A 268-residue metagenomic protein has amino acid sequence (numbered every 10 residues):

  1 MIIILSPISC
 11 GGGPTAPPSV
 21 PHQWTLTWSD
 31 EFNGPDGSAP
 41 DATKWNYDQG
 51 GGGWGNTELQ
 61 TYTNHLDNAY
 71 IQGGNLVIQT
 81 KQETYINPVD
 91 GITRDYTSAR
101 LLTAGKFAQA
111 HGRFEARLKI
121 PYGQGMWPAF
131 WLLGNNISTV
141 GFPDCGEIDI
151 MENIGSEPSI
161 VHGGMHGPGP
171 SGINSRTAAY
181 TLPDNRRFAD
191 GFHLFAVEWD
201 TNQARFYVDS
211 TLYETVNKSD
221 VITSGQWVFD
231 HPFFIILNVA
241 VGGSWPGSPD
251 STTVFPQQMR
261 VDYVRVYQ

Functional and structural regions predicted by a protein language model:
M1-I2: Sec-dependent signal peptide recognition, specifically the positively charged N-region followed immediately by
S6-S9: C-terminal motif of bacterial Sec signal peptides marking the signal peptidase cleavage site
G12-Q268: GH16 jelly-roll
